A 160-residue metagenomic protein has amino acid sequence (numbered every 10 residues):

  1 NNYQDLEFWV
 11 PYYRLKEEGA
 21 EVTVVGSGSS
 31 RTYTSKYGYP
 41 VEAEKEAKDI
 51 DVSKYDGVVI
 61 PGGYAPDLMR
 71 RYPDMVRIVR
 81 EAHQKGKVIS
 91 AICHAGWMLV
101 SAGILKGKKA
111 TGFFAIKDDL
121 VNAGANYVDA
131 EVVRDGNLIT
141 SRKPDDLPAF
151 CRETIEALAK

Functional and structural regions predicted by a protein language model:
N1-K85, I89, W97-I104, K117-K160: Extended, subdomain-level signal for the structured scaffold at the beginning of enzyme domains
C93: Catalytic nucleophile serine of serine hydrolases, specifically the conserved "nucleophile elbow" pentapeptide
